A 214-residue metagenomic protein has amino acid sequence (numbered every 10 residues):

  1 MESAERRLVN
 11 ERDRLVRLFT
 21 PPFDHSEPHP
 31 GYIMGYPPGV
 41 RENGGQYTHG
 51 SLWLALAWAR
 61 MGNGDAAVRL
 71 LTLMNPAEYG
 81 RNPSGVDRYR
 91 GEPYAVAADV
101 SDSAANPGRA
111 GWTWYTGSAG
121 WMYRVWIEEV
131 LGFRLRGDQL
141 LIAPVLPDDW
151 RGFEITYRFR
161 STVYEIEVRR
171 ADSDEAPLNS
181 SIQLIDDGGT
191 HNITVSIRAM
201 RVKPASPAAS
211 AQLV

Functional and structural regions predicted by a protein language model:
M1-V214: Acidic, mature catalytic/reactive cores of soluble proteins
